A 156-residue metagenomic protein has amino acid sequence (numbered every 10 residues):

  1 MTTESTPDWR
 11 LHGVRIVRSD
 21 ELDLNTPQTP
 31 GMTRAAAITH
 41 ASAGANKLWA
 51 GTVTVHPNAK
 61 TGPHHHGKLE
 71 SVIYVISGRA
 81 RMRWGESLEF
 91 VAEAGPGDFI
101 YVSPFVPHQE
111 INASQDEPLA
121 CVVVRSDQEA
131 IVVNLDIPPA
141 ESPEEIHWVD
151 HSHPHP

Functional and structural regions predicted by a protein language model:
M1-K47, G62, V132-P156: A short, N-terminal "cap"/entry segment at the start of jelly-roll beta-barrel domains of the cupin/DSBH fold
P30, K47-A50, A92, I100-Y101 (+3 more regions): General detector of folded, globular domains
R34, G51-G67: Conserved short histidine dyad/triad with adjacent acidic residue
S42-A43, K68, S87, Q115-D116: Short strand-connecting beta-turns/loops that link adjacent beta-strands
N46-L48, H65-H66, A94, A113-Q115: Short glycine/proline-enriched turns and hinge-like loops at secondary-structure junctions
V53, V72, Y101, D116-V133: A short hydrophobic beta-strand segment most commonly corresponding to one strand of the jelly-roll/cupin
H56-N58, W84, A94-S114, V124-S126: Conserved metal-binding segment of the jelly-roll/cupin
K60, K68-P96: A short beta-strand-loop-beta hairpin characteristic of the jelly-roll/cupin
